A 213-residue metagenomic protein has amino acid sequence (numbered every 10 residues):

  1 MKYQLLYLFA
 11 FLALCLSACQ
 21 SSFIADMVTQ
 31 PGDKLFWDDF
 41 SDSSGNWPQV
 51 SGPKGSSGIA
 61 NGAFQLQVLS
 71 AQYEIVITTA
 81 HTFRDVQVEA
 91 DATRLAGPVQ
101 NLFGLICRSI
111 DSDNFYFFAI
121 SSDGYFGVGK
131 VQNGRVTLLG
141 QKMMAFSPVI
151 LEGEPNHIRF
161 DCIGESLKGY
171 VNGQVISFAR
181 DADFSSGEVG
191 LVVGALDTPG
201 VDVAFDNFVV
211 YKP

Functional and structural regions predicted by a protein language model:
C15-A18: C-terminal motif of bacterial Sec signal peptides marking the signal peptidase cleavage site
F23-V50: Extracellular carbohydrate-recognition regions
F40, D206-V210: Extracellular beta-strand elements of beta-rich domains used for carbohydrate recognition/degradation or cell-matrix
S43-Q72: Extracellular glycan-recognition surfaces and repeat-rich motifs
V68-Q132: Secretory/extracellular carbohydrate-interaction modules and structurally similar beta-sandwich "look-alikes"
G134-H157: Short, aromatic/His-centered strand-loop micro-motif at the edge of beta-sheets
E154-K168: Localized edge beta-strand/strand-to-loop motifs within extracellular or lumenal beta-rich domains
A179-N207: Flexible glycan-contacting loops in extracellular carbohydrate-active proteins
